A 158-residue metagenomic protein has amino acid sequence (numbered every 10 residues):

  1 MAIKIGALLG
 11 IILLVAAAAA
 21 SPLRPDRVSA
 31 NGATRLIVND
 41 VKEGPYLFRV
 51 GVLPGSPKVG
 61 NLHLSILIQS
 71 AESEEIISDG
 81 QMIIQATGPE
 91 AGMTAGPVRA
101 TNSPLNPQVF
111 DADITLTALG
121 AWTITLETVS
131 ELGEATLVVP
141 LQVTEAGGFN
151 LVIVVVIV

Functional and structural regions predicted by a protein language model:
M1-G10: Bacterial N-terminal signal peptides that target proteins for export
L9-A18: Bacterial N-terminal signal peptides
A20-V158: N-terminal soluble domains immediately following signal/targeting peptides that reside in extracytoplasmic
